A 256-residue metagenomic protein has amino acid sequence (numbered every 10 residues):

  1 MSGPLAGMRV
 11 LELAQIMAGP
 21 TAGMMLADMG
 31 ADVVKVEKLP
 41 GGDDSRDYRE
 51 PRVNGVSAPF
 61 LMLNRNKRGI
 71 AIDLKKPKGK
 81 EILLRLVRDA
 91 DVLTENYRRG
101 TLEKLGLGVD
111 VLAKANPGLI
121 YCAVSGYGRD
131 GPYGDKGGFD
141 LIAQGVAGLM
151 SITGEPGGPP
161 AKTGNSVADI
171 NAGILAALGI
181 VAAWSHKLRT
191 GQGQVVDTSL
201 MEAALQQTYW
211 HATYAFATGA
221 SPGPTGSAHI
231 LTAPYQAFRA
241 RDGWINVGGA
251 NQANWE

Functional and structural regions predicted by a protein language model:
M1-Q192: N-terminal helix-loop segment corresponding to the beta1-alpha1 unit of nucleotide/adenylate-binding folds
V146-E256: Acidic, glycine-rich segments within the central catalytic cores of soluble metabolic enzymes that bind/position
